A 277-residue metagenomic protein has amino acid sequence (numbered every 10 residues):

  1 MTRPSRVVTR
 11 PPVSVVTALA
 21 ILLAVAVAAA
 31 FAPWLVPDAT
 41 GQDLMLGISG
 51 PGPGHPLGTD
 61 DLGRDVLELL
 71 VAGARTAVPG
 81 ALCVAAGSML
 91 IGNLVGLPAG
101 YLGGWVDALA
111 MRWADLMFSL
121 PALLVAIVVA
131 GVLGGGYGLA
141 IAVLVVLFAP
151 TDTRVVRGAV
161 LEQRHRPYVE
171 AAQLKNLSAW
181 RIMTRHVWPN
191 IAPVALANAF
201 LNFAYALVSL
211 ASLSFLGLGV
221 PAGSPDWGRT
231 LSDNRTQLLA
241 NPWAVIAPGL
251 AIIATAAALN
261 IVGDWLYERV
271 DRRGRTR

Functional and structural regions predicted by a protein language model:
M1-A39, W113, I191-A192: N-terminal signal-anchor/first transmembrane alpha helix
F31-L35, G80-D115, I127: Transmembrane-helix boundary motif in ABC transporter permease subunits
P56, D60, Y101, V106 (+4 more regions): Generic hydrophobic transmembrane alpha-helix motif, especially the helices
T59-R64, Y101-L102, L161, A171-N190 (+1 more regions): Short helix-to-coil transition segments within interhelical loops that connect adjacent transmembrane helices
R75-I91, A126, W180-S212, L259: Transmembrane alpha-helices
F118, V129-V132, A159-V160, S209-A251 (+1 more regions): Glycine-rich helix-loop "coupling/hinge" segments at transmembrane-helix boundaries in multipass transporters
L124-V128, V132, G136, A140-F148 (+1 more regions): Non-cytoplasmic
L147, P193, A197-L201, P242-R277: C-terminal transmembrane helix and the adjacent membrane-cytosol boundary/short C-terminal tail of inner/organellar
